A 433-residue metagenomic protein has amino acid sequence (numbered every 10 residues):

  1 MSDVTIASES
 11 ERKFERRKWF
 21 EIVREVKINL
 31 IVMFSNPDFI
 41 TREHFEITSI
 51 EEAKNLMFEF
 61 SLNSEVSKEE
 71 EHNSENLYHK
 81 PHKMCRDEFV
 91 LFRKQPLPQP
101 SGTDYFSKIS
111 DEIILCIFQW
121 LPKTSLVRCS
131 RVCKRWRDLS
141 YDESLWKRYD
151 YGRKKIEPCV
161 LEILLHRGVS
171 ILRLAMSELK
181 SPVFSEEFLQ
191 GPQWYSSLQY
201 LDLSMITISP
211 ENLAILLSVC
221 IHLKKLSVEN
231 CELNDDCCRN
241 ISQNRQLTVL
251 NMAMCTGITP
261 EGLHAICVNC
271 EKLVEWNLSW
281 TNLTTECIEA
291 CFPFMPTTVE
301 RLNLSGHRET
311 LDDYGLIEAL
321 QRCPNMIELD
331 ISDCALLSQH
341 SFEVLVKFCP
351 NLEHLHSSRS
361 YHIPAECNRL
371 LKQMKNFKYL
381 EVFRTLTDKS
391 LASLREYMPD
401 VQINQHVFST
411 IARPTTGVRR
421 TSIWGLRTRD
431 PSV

Functional and structural regions predicted by a protein language model:
S2-H79, M84, P100, I113 (+1 more regions): C-terminal capping region of solenoid repeat domains
S2-P192, Q199, A214, R239: N-terminal adaptor-interaction module of cullin-RING ubiquitin ligase components
Q95-S110, Q119-C129, K154, D202-I206 (+13 more regions): Amphipathic alpha-helical protein-protein interaction segments
K134, S144, R167, Q193-S196 (+12 more regions): Inter-repeat linker/turn residues at the boundaries of leucine-rich repeats
Y149, L172-A175, Q199-L203, L226-V228 (+7 more regions): Conserved hydrophobic beta-strand positions in leucine-rich repeat
K154-C159, E178-E186, I206-N212, C231-C237 (+7 more regions): Short, solvent-exposed loop/turn at the beta-strand->alpha-helix junction within individual leucine-rich repeat
R173-A265: A generic tandem-repeat structural signature
K224-D312, L316-A319: Solenoidal tandem-repeat scaffolds enriched in leucines and small polar residues
